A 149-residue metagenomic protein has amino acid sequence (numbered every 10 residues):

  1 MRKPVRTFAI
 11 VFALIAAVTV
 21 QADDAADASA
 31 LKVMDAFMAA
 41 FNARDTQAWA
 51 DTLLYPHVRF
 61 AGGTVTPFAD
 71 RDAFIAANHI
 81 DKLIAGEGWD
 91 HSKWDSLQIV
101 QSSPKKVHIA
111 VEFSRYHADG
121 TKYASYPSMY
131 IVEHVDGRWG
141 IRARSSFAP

Functional and structural regions predicted by a protein language model:
M1-F8: Bacterial N-terminal signal peptides that target proteins for export
V11-D51: Short, low-complexity N-terminal intrinsically disordered segments enriched in polar/charged residues
F37, W49-A50, H57, F74 (+2 more regions): Hydrophobic pocket/interface hotspot
M38-A43, L54-V58, H79-L83: Sec-exported extracytoplasmic/periplasmic mature domains
L53, V58-A69, G86-E87: A short gly/proline-enriched turn/hairpin at secondary-structure junctions
L53-L54, G63-T64, Q101-S103, V111-R115 (+2 more regions): A mature extracytoplasmic/lumenal domain signature
A73-T121: Surface-exposed, charged secondary-structure patches
Y123-P149: Short beta-strand edge/turn micro-motifs at domain boundaries
